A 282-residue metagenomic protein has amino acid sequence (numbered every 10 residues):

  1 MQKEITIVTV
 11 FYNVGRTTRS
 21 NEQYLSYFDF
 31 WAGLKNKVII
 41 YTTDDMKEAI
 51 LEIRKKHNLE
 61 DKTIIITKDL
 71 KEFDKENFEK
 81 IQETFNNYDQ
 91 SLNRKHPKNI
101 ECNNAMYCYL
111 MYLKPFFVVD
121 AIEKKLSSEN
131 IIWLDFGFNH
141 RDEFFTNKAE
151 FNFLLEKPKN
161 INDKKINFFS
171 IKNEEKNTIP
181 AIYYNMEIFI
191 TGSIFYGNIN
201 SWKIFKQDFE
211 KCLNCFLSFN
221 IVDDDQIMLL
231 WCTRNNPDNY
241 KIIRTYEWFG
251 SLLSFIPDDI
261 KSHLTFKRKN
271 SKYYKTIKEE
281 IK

Functional and structural regions predicted by a protein language model:
M1-Q23: N-proximal low-complexity "stem/linker" segments adjacent to membrane-targeting elements
Y24-K37, I53-K56: Short, acidic, metal-binding catalytic loop of nucleotide-sugar glycosyltransferases
I39-T43: Short internal beta-strands
D44-L51, N177: Short, charged/polar "capping" segments at the starts of alpha-helices and the immediately preceding loops
H57-K124: Active-site-proximal specificity loops/subdomain of glycosyltransferases
L110-K165: GT-A fold catalytic core of metal-dependent nucleotide-sugar glycosyltransferases, centered on the diacidic
H140-F144, A181-K272: Catalytic core and acceptor-binding pocket of nucleotide-sugar-dependent glycosyltransferases
N162-I179: Short beta-strand-to-loop element that shapes/binds the nucleotide-sugar donor at the catalytic cleft/hinge
